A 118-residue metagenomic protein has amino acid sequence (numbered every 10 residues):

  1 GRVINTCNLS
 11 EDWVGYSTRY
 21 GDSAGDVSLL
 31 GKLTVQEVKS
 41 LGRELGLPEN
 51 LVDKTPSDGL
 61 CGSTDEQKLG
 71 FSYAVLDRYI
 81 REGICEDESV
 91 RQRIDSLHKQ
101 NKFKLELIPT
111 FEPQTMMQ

Functional and structural regions predicted by a protein language model:
G1-R2, C7-Q118: ATP/NTP-dependent adenylation/nucleotidyl-transfer catalytic domains that generate, transfer, or process NMP-activated
